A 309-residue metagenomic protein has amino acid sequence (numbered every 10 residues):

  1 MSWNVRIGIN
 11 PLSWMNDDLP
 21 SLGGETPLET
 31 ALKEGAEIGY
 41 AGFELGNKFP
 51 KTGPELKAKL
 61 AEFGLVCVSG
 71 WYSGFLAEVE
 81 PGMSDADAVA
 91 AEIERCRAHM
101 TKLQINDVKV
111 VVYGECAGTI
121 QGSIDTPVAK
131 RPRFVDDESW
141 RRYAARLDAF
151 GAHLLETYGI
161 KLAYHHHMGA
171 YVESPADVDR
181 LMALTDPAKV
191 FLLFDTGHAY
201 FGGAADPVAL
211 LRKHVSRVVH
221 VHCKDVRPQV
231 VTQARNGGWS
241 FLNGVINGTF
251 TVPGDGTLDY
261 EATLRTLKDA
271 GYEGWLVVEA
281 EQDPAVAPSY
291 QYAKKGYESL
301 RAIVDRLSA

Functional and structural regions predicted by a protein language model:
S2-N4, L32-E37, K51-G70, A98-V108 (+4 more regions): Acidic (Asp/Glu)-rich catalytic clusters
N4-G8, G42, V66-S69, K109-V112 (+4 more regions): Structural preference for beta-strand elements that scaffold enzyme active sites
I9, G35, F43, L60 (+7 more regions): Conserved, mostly hydrophobic/aromatic
S13-T26, E78-A91, R133-W140, T251-G254: Active-site mouth loops of central-metabolism enzymes
L19-E34, A91-K102, G203-L211, Y260-T263: Short, acidic/polar
L22-T26, G118-V128, V231-N243: Short, flexible, mixed-charge acidic loops at enzyme active sites
F43, A144-T257, L307-S308: Acidic/histidine-rich catalytic cores of soluble enzymes
E62, G82-L192: Active-site acidic/histidine proton-transfer and metal-coordination neighborhood in alpha/beta enzyme cores
